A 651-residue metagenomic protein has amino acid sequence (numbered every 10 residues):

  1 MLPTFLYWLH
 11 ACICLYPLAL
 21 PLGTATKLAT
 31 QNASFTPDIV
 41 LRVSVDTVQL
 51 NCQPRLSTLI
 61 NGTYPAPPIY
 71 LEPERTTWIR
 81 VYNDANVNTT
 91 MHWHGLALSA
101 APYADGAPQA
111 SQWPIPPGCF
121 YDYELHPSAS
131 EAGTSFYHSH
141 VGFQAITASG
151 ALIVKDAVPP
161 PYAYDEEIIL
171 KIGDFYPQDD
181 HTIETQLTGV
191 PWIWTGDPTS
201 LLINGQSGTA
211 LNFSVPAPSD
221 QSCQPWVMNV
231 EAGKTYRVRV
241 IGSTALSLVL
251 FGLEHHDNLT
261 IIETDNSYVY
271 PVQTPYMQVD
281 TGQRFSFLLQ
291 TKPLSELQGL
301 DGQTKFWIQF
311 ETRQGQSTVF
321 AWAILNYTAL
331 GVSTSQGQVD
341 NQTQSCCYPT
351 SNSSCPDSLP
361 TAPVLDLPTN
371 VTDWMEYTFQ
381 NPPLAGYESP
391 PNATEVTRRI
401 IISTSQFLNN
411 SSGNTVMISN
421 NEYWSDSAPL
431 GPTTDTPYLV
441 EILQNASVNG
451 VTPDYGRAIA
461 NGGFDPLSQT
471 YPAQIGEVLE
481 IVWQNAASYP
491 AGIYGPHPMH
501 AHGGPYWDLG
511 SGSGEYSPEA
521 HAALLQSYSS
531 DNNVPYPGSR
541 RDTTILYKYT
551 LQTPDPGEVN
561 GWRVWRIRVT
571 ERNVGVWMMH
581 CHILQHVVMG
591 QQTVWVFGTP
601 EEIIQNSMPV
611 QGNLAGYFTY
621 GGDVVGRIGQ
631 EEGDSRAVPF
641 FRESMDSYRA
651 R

Functional and structural regions predicted by a protein language model:
M1-P21, A25: Fungal secretory targeting signals
L20-P116, W194-Y236, V396-S405, N409-P472 (+1 more regions): N-terminal, post-signal-peptide metal-ligating segments of extracellular/periplasmic oxidoreductases, dominated by
P67, C119-L125, W226, P275 (+4 more regions): Short strand-edge motifs at loop-to-beta-strand transitions and within beta-strands of extracellular beta-rich domains
V81-A85, P127, V240-T244, W483-A487: Asparagine-centered strand-capping/turn motif at beta-strand->loop junctions
A100-Q112, I261-P275, D280, S317-S333 (+3 more regions): Active-site pocket scaffolds in enzymes
P102-Q109, W113-P114, K171, L187-T394: Histidine- and aromatic-rich segments of cupredoxin/plastocyanin-like copper-binding domains
F120-K171: Hydrophobic or amphipathic alpha-helical targeting/insertion segments
H126-A132, Q290-Q298, T570-V574: Short, surface-exposed loop/turn segments at beta-strand-coil junctions that are enriched for proline with nearby
